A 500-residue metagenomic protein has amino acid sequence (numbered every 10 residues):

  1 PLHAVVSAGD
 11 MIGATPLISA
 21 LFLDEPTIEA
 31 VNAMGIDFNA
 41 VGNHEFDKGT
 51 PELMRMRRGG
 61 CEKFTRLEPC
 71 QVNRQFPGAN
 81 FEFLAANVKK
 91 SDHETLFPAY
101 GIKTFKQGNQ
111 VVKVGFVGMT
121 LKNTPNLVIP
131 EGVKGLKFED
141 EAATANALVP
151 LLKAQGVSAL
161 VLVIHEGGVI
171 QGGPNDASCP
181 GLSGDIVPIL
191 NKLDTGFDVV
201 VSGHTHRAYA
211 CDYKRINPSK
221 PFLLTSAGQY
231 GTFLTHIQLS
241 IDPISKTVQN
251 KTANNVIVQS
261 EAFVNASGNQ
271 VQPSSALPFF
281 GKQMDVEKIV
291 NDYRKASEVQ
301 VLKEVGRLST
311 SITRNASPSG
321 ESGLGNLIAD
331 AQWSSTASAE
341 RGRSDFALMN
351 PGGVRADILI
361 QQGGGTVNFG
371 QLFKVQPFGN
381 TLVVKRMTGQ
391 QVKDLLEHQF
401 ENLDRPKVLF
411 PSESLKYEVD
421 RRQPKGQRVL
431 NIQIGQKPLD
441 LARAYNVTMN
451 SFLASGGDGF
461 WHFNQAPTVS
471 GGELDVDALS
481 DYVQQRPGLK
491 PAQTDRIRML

Functional and structural regions predicted by a protein language model:
L2, I36, V157-S158, R341: Short, high-confidence coil segments that cap the C-terminus of an alpha-helix and link into the following beta-strand
L2-K90, I186, K192-L193: Core catalytic region of metal-dependent phosphoesterases/phosphodiesterases, especially metallo-beta-lactamase-like
D10, N39, H44, F83 (+8 more regions): Divalent metal-coordination and catalytic microenvironments
M11-A14, F38, H44-K48, V88-D92 (+8 more regions): Solvent-exposed loop/turn segments at secondary-structure junctions within structured extracellular/periplasmic domains
T15-A20, G42-N43, E131-L136, D176 (+3 more regions): Second-shell loop/turn segments in exported
C70-I102, Y213-L223, F233, T247-Q249 (+3 more regions): Feature captures C-terminal
Q71-R74, L96-V114, M119-M284, K288: Functional cores that coordinate and move charged inorganic groups
V248-V367: Hard-cation-handling environments
